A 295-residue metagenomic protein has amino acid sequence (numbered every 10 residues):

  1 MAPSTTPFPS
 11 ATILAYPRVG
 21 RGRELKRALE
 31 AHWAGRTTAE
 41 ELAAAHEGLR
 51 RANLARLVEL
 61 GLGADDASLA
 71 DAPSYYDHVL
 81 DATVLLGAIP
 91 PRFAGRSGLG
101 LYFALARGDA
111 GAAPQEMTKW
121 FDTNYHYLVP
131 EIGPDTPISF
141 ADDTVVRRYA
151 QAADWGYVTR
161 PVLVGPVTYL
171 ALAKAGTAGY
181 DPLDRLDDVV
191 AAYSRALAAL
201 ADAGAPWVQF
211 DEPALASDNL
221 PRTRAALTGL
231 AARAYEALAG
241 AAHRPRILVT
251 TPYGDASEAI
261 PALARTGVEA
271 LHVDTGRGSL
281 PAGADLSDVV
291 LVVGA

Functional and structural regions predicted by a protein language model:
M1-A295: Domain-level signal for soluble alpha/beta catalytic cores
